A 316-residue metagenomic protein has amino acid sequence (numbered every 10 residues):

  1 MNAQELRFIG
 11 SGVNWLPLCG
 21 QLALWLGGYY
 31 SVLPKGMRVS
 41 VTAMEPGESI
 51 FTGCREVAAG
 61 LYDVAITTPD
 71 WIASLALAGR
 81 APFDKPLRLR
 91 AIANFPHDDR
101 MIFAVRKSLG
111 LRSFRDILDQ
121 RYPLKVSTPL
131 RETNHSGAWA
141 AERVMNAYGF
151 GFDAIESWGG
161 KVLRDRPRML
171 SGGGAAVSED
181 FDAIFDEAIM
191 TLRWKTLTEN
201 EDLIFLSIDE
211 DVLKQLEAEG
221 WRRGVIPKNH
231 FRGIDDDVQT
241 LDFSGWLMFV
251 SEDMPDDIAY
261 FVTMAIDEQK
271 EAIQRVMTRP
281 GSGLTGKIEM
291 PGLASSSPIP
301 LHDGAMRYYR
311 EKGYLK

Functional and structural regions predicted by a protein language model:
N2-P34, S40, M44, R100-M101 (+4 more regions): Bilobed "Venus flytrap"/periplasmic-binding protein-like clamshell domains and structurally analogous long
V39-E48, G53-A65: Divalent cation-coordinating acidic motifs and surrounding scaffolds that mediate Ca2+/Mg2+/Mn2+/Zn2+-dependent binding
V57, F103, I117, A176 (+2 more regions): Residue-level signal for nonpolar/aromatic packing positions in well-ordered secondary structure
A59, D98-R100, F243-G245: Extracytoplasmic
P69-W71, G79-R80, L109, F150-F249 (+1 more regions): Pocket-lining segment of extracytoplasmic ligand-binding domains
D84-M101, F231-T240: A structural signal for short loop-to-beta-strand junctions that line the ligand-binding cleft of periplasmic/secreted
F103, I117-K125, G224-Q274: Bilobed periplasmic-binding protein/Venus flytrap-like ligand-binding cleft at the lobe interface of extracytoplasmic
A188-T191, K195-L197, F261-K316: An extracytoplasmic/periplasmic, membrane-proximal ligand-sensing/linker region
